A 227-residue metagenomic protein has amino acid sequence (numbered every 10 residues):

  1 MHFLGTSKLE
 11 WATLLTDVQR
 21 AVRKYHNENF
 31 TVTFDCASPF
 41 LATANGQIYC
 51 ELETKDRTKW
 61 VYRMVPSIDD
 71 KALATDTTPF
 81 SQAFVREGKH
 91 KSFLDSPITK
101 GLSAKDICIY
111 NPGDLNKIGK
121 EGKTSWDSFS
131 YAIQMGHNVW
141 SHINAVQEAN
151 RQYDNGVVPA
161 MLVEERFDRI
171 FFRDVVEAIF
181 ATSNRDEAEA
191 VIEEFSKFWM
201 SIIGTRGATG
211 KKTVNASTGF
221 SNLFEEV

Functional and structural regions predicted by a protein language model:
M1-P97: Glycine-rich phosphate/ribose-binding loops and adjacent secondary-structure elements that form binding surfaces
I68-V227: C-terminal extensions of enzymes
